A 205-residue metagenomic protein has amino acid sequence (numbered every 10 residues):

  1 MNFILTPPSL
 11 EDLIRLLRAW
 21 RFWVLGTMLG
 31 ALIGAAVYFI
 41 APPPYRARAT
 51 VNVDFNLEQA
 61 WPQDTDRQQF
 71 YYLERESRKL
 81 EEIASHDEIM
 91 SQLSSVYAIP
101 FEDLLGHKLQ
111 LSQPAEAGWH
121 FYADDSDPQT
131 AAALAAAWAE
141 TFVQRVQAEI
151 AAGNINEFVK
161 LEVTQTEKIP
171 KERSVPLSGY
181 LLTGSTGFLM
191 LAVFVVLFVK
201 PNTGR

Functional and structural regions predicted by a protein language model:
M1-R205: Hydrophobic and amphipathic membrane-targeting/association helices
